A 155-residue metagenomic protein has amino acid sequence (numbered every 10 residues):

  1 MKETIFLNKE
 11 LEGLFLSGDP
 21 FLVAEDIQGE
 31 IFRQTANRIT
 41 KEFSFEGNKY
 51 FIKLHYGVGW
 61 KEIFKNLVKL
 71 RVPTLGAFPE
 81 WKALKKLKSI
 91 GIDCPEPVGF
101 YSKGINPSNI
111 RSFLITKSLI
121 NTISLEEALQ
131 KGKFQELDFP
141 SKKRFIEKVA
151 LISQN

Functional and structural regions predicted by a protein language model:
M1-P20, P95: Broad phosphate/nucleotide-binding scaffolds in NTP-utilizing and phosphate-metabolizing enzymes
N8, D19, V23, T116 (+2 more regions): Serine/threonine-rich low-complexity intrinsically disordered regions
S17-E126: Conserved ATP-binding subdomain of kinase catalytic cores across diverse folds
A83-K86, I90-C94, T122, E126-N155: Conserved kinase catalytic-core helix
